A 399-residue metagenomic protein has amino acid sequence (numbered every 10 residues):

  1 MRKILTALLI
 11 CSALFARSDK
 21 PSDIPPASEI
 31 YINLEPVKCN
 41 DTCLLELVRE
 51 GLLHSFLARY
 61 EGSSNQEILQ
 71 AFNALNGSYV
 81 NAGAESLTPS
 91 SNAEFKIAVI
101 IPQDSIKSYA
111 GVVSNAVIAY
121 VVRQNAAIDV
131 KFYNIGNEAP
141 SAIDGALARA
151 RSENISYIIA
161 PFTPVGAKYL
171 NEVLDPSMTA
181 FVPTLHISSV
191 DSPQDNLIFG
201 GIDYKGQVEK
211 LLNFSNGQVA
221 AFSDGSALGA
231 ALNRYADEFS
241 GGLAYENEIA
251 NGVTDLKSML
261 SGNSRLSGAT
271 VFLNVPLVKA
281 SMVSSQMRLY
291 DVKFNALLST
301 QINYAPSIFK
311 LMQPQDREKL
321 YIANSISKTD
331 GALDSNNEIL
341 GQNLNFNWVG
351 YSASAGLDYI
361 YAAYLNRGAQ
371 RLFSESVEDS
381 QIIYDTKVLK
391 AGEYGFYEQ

Functional and structural regions predicted by a protein language model:
I4-L8, F15-Q399: Extracytosolic ligand-binding ectodomains
